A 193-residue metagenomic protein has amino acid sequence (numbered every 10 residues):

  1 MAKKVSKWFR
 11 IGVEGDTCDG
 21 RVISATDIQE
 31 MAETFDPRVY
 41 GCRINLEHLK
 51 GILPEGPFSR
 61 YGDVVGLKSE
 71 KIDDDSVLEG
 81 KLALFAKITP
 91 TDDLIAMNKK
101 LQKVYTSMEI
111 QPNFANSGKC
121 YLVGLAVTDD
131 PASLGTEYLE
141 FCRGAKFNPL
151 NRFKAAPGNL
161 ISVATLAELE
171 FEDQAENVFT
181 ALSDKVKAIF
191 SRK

Functional and structural regions predicted by a protein language model:
M1-R152: N-terminal, leucine/charged-rich tether regions that mediate assembly and partner docking in large macromolecular
F141-K193: Intrinsically disordered, low-complexity terminal tails
